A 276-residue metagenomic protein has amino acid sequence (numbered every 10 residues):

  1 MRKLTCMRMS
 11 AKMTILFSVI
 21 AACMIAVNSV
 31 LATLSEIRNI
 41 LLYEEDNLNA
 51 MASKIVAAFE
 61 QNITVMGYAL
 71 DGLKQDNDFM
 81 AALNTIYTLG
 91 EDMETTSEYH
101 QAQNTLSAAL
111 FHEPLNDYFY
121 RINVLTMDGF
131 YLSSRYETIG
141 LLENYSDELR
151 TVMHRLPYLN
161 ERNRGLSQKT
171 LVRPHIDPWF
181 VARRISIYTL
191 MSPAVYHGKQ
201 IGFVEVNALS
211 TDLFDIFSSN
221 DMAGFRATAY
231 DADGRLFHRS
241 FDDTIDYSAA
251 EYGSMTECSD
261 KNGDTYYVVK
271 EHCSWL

Functional and structural regions predicted by a protein language model:
M1-M7, D46-N47, F214-D215, A229-D233: N-terminal sensory and localization modules of signal-transduction and trafficking proteins
M7, A11-M93: Juxtamembrane extracytoplasmic/periplasmic/luminal helical "stalk" adjacent to the first N-terminal
Q75, I122-F130, R226-F237: Short hydrophobic alpha-helical segments used for membrane anchoring or interfacial signaling
A81-L83, F130-E137, G234-S240: Amphipathic coiled-coil signal-relay and dimerization helices
Y99-A109, R150-P157: Well-ordered, non-membrane alpha-helical segments in soluble/globular domains
A102-E113, V195-H238: Solvent-exposed, extracytoplasmic
P114-Y118, V124-N207: Extracytoplasmic/periplasmic ligand-binding sensor regions of membrane-associated signaling proteins
Y196, D221-G224, A232-D233, F241-L276: Extracellular/periplasmic juxtamembrane segments that couple receptor/chemosensory ectodomains to their
